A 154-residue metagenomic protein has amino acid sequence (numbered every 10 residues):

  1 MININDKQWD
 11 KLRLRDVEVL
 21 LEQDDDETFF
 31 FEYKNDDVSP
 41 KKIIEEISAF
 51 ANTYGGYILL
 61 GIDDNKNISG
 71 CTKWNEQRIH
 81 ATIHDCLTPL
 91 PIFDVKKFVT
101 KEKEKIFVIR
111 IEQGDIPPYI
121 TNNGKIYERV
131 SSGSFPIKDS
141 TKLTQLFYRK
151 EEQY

Functional and structural regions predicted by a protein language model:
M1-Y154: Conserved N-terminal catalytic/coupling substructures associated with nucleotide/phosphate chemistry
